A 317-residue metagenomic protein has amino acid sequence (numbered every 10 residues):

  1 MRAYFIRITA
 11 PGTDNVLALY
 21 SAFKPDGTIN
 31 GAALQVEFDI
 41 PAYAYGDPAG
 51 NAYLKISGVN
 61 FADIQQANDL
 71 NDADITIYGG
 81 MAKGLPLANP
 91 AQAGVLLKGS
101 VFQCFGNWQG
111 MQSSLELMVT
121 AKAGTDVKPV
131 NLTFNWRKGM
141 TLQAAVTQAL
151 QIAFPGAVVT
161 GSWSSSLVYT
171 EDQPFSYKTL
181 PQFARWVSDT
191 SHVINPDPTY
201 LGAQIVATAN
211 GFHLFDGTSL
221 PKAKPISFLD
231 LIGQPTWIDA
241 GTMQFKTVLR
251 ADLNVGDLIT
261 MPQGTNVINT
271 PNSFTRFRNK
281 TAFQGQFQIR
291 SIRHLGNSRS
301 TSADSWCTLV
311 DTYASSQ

Functional and structural regions predicted by a protein language model:
M1-D72, T120-G124, K224-Q317: Juxtamembrane "anchor/assembly" segments of surface/extracellular structural proteins
S21, T28-I29, A88-G94, F154-T160 (+1 more regions): Acidic, Ser/Thr- and Gly-enriched intrinsically disordered low-complexity segments
N68-L70, P90, G94, N135-Q143 (+3 more regions): Solvent-exposed, acidic/flexible segments
I77-Y78, M261: A generic structural signal for residues embedded in beta-strands
A82-L117, T275-G296: Short beta-strand and beta-hairpin "edge-sheet" elements
K98, Q143-T147, P181-A184, T242 (+2 more regions): Extracytoplasmic/secreted envelope proteins and their assembly/folding machinery, especially bacterial periplasmic
Q109-K224: Charged- and aromatic-enriched interaction segments used to assemble and dock large macromolecular complexes
